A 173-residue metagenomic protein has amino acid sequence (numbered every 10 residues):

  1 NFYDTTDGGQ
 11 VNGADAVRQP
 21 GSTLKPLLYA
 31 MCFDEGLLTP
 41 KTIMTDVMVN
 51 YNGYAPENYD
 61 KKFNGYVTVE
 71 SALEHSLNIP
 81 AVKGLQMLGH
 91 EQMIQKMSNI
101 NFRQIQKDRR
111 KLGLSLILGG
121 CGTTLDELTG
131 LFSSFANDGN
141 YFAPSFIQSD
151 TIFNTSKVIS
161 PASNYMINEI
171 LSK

Functional and structural regions predicted by a protein language model:
N1-D7, Q95-K96, I100: A short, well-structured edge-of-sheet supersecondary motif
F2-G13, L24, T124-G130, S134-K173: A penicillin-recognizing enzyme superfamily signal
G8-A14, G65-Y66, E74-A81, R110-I117 (+1 more regions): Flexible glycine/proline-enriched surface loops and loop-helix/loop-strand junctions
V17-M44, A72, L131-F135, I167: Active-site SXXK
T23-L24, T39, M44, N64-V67 (+7 more regions): Extracytoplasmic
M31, E35-P40, Y51, L88 (+3 more regions): A generic secondary-structure signal for well-formed alpha-helical elements
L38-M93, I152-K173: Conserved catalytic neighborhood of penicillin-recognizing serine enzymes
A55-N58, G89-F132: Mid-domain, small-residue-enriched loop/turn segments at the edges of structured enzyme/sensor domains
